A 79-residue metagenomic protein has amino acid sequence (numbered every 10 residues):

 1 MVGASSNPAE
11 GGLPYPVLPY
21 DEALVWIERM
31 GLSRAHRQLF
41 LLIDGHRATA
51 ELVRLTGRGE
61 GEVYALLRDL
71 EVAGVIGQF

Functional and structural regions predicted by a protein language model:
M1-Q38: Acidic, low-complexity/disordered tracts enriched in E/D and polar residues
A23-F79: Long, charge-rich, low-complexity alpha-helical segments
